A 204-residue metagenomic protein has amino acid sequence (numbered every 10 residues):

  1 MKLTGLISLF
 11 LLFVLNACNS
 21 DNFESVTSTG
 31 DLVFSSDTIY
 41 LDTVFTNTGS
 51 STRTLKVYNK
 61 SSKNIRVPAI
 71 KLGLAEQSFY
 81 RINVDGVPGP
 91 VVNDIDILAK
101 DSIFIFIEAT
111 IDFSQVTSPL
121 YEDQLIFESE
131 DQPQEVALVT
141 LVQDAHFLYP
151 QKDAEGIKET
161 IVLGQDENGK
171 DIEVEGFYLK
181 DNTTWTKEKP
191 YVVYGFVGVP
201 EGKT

Functional and structural regions predicted by a protein language model:
K2-L9: Sec-dependent signal peptide recognition, specifically the positively charged N-region followed immediately by
V14-A17: C-terminal motif of bacterial Sec signal peptides marking the signal peptidase cleavage site
N19-N22, F113-D144: Terminal connector regions
N19-N64, S118, F147-E155, E159-G164 (+1 more regions): Beta-sheet-dominated interaction scaffolds and their linkers
N19-T43, S50, K60-I107, F113: Surface-exposed binding patches on compact interaction domains or structured appendages
T29, S36, T52, V92 (+5 more regions): Surface-exposed or flexible loop/turn and strand-edge residues in extracellular/cell-surface modules
S50-T54, S102-F104, P133-A137: Intrinsic-disorder/low-complexity, polar/charged segments enriched in Ser/Thr/Lys/Arg/Asp/Glu/Gln
T186-T204: Extracellular beta-helix/beta-solenoid repeat scaffolds
